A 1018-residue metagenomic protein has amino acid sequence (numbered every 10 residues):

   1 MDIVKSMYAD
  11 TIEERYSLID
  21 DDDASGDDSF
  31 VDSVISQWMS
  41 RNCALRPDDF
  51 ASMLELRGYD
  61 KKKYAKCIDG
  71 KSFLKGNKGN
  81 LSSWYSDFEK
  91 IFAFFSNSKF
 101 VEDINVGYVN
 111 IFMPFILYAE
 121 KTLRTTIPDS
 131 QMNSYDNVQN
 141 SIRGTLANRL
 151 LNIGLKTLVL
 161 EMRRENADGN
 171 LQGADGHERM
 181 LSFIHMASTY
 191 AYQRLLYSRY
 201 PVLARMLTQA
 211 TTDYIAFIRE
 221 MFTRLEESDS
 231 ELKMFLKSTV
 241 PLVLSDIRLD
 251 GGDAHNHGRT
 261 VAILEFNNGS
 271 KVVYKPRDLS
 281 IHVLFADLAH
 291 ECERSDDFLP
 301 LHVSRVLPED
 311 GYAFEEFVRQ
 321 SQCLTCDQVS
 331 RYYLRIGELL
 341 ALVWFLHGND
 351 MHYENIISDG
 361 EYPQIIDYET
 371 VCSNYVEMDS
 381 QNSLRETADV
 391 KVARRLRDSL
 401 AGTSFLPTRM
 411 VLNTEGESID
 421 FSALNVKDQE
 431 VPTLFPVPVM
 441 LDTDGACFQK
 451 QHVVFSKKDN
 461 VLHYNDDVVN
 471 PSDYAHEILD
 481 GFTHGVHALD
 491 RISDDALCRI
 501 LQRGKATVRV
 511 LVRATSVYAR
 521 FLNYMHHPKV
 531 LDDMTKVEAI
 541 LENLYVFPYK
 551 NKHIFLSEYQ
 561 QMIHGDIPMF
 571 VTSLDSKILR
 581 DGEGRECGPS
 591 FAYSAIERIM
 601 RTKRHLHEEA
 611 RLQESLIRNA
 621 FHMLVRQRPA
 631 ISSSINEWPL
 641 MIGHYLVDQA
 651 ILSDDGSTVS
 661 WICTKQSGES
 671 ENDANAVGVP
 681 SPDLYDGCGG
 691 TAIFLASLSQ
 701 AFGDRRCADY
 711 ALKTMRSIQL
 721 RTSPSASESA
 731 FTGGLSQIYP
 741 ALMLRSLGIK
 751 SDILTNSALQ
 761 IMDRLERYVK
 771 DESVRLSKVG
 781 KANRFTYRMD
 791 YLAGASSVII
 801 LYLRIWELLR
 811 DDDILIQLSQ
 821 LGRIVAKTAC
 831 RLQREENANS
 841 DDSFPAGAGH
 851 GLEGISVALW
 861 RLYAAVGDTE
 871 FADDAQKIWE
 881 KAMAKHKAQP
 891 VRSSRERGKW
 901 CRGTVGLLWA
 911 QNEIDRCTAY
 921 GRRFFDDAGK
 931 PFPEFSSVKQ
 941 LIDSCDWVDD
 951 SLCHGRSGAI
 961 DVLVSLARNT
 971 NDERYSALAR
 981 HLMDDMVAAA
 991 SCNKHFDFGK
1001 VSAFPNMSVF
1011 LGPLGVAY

Functional and structural regions predicted by a protein language model:
M1-R163, A167, H177, H185-F222 (+1 more regions): C-terminal catalytic region of ATP-dependent kinase domains
Y118-G348, Y353, Y362: Conserved ATP-binding subdomain of kinase catalytic cores across diverse folds
L612, L616-D686, F694-S697, A701 (+1 more regions): Low-complexity, Ser/Thr/Pro/Gly-enriched N-terminal "stalk/linker" regions
V625-P629, G689-D704, S723, S736-K750 (+5 more regions): Well-ordered alpha-helical scaffold segments within catalytic/enzyme domains
P639-S657, R706-S725, N756-G780, Q817-A838 (+3 more regions): Long, well-ordered core segments of solenoidal/helical folds
E669-C688, I718-G734, K778-A795, E836-E853 (+3 more regions): Solvent-exposed loop and edge beta-strand segments that line ligand/cofactor-binding and catalytic clefts
Y787-F871: Solenoidal tandem-repeat scaffolds enriched in leucines and small polar residues
S951-C953, D972-Y1018: CBM-like carbohydrate-recognition segments
